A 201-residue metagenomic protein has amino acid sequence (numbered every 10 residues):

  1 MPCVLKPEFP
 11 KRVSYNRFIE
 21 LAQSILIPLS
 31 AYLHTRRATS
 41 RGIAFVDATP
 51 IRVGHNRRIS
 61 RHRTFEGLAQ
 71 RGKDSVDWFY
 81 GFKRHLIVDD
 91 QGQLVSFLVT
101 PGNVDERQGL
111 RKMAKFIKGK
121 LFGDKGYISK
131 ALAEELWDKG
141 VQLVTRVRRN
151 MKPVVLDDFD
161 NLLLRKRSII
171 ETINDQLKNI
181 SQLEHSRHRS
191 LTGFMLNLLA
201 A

Functional and structural regions predicted by a protein language model:
M1-A201: Short alpha-helical elements
